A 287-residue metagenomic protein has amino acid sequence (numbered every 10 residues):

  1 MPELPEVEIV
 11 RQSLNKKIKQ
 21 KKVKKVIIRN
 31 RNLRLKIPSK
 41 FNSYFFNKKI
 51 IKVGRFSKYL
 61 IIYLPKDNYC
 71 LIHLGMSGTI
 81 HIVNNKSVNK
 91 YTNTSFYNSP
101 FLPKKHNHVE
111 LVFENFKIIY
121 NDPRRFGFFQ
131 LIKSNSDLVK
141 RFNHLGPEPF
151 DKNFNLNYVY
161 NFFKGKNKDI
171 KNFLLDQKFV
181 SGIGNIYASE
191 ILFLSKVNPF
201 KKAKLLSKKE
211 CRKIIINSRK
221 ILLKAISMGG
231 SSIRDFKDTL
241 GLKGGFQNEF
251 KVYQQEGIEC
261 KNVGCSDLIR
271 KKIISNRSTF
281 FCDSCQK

Functional and structural regions predicted by a protein language model:
M1-L4, P149, N153, S207-I215: Generic detection of long, well-ordered alpha-helical segments
M1-N121, F126, E259-N262, R277-K287: A cross-family signal for N-terminal binding/gating loops and helix N-caps that shape access to the active site
K22-F41, F46, I61, I80 (+2 more regions): Basic, nucleic-acid-binding surfaces and adjacent catalytic neighborhoods in DNA/RNA-processing proteins
K66, C70-G182, Y187-L194, K202: Phosphate/anion-contacting hairpin/loop surfaces
